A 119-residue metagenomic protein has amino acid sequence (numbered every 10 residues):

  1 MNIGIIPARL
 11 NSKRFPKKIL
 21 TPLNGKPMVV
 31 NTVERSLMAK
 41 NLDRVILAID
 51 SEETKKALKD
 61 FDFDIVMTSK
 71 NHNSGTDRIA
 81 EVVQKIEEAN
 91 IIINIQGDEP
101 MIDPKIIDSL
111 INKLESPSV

Functional and structural regions predicted by a protein language model:
M1-I49: N-terminal glycine-rich phosphate-binding loop and ensuing alpha1 helix
N2, D43, N90, S118-V119: Conserved acidic residues
V30-N90: Conserved N-terminal catalytic core of the sugar/cofactor nucleotidyltransferase
H72, E99-M101: Acidic metal-phosphate-binding loop of nucleotide-sugar-dependent transferases
I92-N94: Short aromatic/hydrophobic "clamp" motif used to bind/position activated sugar donors
D103-V119: Conserved donor-nucleotide/metal-binding helix-loop-beta segment in metal-dependent transferases, i.e., the alpha-helix
